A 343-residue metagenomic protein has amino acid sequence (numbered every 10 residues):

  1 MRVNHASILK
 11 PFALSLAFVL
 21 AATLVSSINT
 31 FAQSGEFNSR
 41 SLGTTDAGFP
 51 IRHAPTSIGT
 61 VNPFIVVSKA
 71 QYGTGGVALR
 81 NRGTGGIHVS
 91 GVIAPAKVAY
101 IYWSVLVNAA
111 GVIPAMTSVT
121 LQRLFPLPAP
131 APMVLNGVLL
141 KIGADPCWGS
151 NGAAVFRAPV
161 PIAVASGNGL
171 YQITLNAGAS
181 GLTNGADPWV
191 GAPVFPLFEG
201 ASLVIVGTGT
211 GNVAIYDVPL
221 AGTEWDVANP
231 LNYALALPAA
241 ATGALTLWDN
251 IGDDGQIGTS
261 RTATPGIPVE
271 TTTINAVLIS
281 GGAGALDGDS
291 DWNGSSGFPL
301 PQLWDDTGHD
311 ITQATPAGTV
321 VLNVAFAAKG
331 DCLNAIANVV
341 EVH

Functional and structural regions predicted by a protein language model:
M1-K10: N-terminal secretory signal peptides that target proteins for export/translocation
A13-S26: Bacterial N-terminal signal peptides
S27-A32: Sec/Tat signal peptide C-region and signal peptidase I cleavage site
Q33-H343: Disulfide-rich extracellular domains of secreted proteins
